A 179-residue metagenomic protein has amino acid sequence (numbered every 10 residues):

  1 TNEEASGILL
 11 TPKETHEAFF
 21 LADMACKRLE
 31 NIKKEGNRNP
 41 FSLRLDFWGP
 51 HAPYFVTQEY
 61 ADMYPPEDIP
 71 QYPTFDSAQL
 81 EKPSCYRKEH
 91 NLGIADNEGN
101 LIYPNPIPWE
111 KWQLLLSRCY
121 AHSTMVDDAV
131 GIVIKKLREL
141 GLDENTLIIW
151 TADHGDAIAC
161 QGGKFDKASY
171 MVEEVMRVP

Functional and structural regions predicted by a protein language model:
T1-E3, F55-N105, K167, P179: Core domains of carbohydrate- and sulfate-ester-processing enzymes
T1-E59, E98-W109: Formylglycine-dependent
A5-L10, L114-L115, K164: Flexible glycine/proline-enriched surface loops and loop-helix/loop-strand junctions
E14, E81, Y86-E89, L116-M125 (+2 more regions): A short beta-strand-to-alpha-helix junction
H16-E35, Y103-T146: A long, amphipathic alpha-helix that forms part of the scaffold/cap immediately adjacent to metal-dependent active
P40-D46, C119, S123-V126, V130 (+2 more regions): Beta-strand elements within well-structured catalytic alpha/beta cores of enzymes that handle phosphate/sulfate esters
F47-A52, I69, P106, K111 (+2 more regions): Short, solvent-exposed loop/turn segments at secondary-structure junctions
P53-E59, K135-P179: Histidine-centered active-site microenvironments of extracellular/periplasmic hydrolases and transferases
